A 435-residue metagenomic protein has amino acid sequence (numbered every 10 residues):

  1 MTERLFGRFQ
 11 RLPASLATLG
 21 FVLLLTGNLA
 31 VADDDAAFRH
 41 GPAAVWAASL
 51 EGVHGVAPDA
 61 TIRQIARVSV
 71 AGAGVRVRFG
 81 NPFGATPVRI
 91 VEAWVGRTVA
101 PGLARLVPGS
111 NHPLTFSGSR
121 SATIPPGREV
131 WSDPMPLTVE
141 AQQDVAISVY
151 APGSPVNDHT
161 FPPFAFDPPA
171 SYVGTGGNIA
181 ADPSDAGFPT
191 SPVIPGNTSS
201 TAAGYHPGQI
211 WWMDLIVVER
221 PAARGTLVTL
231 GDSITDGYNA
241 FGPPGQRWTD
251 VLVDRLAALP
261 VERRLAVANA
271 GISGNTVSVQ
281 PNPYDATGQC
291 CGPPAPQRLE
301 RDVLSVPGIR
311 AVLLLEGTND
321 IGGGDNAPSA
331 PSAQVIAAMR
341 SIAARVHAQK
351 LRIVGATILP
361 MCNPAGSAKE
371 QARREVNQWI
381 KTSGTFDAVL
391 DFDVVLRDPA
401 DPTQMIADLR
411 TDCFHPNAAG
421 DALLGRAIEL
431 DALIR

Functional and structural regions predicted by a protein language model:
T2-A17: Bacterial N-terminal signal peptides that target proteins for export
E3, G20-F21, N28-L230, T235-P244 (+2 more regions): N-terminal secretory targeting modules
P58, R63-I65, P87, V91-G96 (+8 more regions): Conserved SGNH/GDSL esterase-like catalytic core that processes O-acyl groups on lipids and polysaccharides
A268-A270, V354, L390: General small-molecule cofactor/ligand-binding pocket signal
T276, N282-G288, G292, G322 (+1 more regions): Catalytic His-Asp segment of secreted/periplasmic serine-dependent ester chemistry enzymes
V312-L315, I353-T357: Short beta-strand segments at enzyme active-site cores
M339-H347: Surface-exposed amphipathic alpha-helices with a cationic face
Q349-L351: A short helix->loop->beta-strand "cap" motif at the edges of active sites that frequently abuts
